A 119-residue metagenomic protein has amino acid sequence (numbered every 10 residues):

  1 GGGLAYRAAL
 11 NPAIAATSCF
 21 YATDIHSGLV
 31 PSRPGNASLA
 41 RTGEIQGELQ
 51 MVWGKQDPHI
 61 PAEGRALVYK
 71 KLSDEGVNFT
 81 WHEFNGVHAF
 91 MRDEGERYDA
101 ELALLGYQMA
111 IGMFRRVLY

Functional and structural regions predicted by a protein language model:
G1-N36, E44: Primarily recognizes the serine-hydrolase "nucleophile elbow" in alpha/beta-hydrolase and SGNH/GDSL folds
L10-N11, K70, D74: Short, well-ordered alpha-helices that flank and scaffold nucleotide-derived cofactor binding pockets
I14, Q46-E48, E75-V77: A short helix->loop->beta-strand "cap" motif at the edges of active sites that frequently abuts
S18-Y21, V52, F84-N85: Alpha/beta-hydrolase-fold catalytic nucleophile elbow
N36-G47, R116: Conserved serine/cysteine hydrolase catalytic core
I45, M51-W53, D57: Short beta-strand/loop motif that positions the catalytic acidic residue of the alpha/beta-hydrolase fold
P58-L67: Conserved alpha/beta-hydrolase "acid-adjacent" motif
S73-Y119: C-terminal catalytic histidine-bearing segment of alpha/beta-hydrolase fold enzymes
